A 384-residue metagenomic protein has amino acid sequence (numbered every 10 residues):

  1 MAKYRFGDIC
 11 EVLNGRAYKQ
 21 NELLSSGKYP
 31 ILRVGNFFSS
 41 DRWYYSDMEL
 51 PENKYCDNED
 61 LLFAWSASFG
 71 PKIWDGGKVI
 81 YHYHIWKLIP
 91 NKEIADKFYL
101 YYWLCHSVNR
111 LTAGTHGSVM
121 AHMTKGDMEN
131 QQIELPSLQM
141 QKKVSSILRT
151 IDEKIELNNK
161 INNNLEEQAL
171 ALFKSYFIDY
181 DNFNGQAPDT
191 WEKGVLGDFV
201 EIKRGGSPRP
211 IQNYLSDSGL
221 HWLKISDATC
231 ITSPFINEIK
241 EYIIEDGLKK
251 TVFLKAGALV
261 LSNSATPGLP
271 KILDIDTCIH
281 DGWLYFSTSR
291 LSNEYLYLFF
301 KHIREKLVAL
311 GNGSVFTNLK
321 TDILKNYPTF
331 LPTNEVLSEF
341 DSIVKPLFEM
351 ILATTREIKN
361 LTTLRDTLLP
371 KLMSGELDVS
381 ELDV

Functional and structural regions predicted by a protein language model:
M1-A17, N130-S207, F330, N334-V379: Non-catalytic DNA-recognition/assembly elements of restriction-modification systems
Y4-E22, G27-N58, Y81, G197-N213 (+3 more regions): Sequence-specific dsDNA recognition surfaces
R33-G35, D47-S107, K224-I225, E241-R304 (+2 more regions): A short beta-sheet element
V79-W86, G117-S145, T277-W283, G313-S338: A short glycine-rich beta-alpha junction/loop motif
K125, L170, I225, T321 (+1 more regions): ATP/adenylate-binding site constellation spanning eukaryotic-like Ser/Thr protein kinases, ABC-transporter
